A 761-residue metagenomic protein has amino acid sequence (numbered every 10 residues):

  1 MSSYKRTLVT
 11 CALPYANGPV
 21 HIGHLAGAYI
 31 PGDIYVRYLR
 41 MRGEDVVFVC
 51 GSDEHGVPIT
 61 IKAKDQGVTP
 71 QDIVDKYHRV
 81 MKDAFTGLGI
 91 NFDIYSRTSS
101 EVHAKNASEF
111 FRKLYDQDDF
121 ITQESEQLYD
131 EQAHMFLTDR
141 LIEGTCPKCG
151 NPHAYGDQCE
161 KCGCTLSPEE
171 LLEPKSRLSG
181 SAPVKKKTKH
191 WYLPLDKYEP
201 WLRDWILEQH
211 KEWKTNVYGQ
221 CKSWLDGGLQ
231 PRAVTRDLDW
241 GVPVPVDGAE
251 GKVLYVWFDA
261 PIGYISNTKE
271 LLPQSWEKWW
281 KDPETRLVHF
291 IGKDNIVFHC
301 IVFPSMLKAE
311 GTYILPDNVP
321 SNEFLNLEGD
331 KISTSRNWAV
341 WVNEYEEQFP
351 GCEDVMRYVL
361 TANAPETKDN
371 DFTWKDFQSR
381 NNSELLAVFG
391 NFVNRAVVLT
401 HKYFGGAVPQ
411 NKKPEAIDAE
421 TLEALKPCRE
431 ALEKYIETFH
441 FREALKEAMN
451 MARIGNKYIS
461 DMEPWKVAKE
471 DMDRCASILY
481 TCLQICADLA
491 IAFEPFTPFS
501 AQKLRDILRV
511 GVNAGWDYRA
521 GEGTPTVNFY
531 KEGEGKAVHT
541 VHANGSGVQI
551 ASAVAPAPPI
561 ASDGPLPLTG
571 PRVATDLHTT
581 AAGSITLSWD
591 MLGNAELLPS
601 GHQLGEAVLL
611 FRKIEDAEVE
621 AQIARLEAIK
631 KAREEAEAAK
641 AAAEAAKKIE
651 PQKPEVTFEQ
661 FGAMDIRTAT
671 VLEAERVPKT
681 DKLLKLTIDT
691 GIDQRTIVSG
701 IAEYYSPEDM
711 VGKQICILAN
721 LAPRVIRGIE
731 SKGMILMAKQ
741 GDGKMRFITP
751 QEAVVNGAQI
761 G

Functional and structural regions predicted by a protein language model:
S2-C50, V102-N106, P174-K402, A444-A448: Structured secondary-structure scaffolds
S2-W205: N-terminal, positively charged nucleic-acid-binding surface of large information/translation enzymes
L8-T10, T145-K148, Q158-K161, Y192 (+10 more regions): Structured core elements
A16-G18, H55-P58, H103, G241-V242 (+10 more regions): Flexible loop/turn segments at secondary-structure boundaries
D317-S321, R505-I507, K685: Beta-strand segments within the central parallel beta-sheet cores of soluble alpha/beta enzyme folds
K375-P414, A424-G545, A574-T586, D590-M591 (+1 more regions): Helix-rich, typically C-terminal accessory recognition domains appended to large enzymatic cores
L508, V512-A555, I560, G564-Q660: Intrinsic disorder at enzyme termini
D563, A581-A582, A636-G761: Phosphate-backbone binding interfaces of nucleic-acid-interacting proteins
